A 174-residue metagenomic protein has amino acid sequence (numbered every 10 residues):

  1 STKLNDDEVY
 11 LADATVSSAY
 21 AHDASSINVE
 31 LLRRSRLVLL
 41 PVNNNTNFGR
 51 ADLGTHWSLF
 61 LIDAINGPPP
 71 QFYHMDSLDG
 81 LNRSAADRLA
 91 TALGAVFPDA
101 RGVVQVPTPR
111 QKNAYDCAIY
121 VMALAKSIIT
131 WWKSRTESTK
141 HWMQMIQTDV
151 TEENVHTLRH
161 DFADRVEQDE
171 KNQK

Functional and structural regions predicted by a protein language model:
T2-D23: Amphipathic alpha-helical
A21-R165: Cysteine protease-like catalytic core of ubiquitin/ubiquitin-like
F162-K174: Charge-rich, low-complexity intrinsically disordered segments
